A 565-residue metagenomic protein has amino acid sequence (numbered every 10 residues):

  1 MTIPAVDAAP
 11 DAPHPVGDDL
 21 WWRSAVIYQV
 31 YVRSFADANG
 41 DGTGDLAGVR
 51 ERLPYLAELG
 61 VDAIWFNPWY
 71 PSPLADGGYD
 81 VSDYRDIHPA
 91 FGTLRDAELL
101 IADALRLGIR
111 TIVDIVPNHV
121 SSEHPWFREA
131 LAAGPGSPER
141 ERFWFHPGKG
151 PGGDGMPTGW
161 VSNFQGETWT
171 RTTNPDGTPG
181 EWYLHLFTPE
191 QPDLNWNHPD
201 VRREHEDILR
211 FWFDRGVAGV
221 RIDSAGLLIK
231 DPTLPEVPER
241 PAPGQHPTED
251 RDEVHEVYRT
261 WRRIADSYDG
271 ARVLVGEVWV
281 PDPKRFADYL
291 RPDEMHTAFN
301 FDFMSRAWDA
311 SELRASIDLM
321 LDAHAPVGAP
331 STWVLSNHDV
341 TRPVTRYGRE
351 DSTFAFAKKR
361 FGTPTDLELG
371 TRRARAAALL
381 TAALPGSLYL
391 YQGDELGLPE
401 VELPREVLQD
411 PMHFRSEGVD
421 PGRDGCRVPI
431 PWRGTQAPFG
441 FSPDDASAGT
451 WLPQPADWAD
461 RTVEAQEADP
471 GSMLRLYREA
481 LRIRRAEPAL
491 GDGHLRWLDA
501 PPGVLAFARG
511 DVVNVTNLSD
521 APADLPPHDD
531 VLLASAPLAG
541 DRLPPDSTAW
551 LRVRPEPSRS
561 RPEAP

Functional and structural regions predicted by a protein language model:
M1-D530, S535-P565: Active-site and adjacent substrate-binding regions of carbohydrate-active enzymes
